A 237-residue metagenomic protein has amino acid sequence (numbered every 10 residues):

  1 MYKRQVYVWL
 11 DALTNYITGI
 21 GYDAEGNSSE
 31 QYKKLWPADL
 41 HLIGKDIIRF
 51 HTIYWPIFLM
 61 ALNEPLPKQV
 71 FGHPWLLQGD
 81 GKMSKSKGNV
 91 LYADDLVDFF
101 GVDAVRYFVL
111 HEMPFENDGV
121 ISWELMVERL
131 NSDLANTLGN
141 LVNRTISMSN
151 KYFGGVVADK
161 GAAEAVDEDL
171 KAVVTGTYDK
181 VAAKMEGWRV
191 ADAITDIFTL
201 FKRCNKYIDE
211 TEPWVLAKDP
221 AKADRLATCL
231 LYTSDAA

Functional and structural regions predicted by a protein language model:
M1-Q5, Y232-A237: Conserved small/polar residues in nucleotide/adenosyl-binding loops
K3-K151, A193-I197: Structured secondary-structure scaffolds
G88-Y92, V166, V173: Short acidic-hydrophobic sequence patches enriched in Asp/Glu that either
E112, L125-A163, L170-S234: Helix-rich, typically C-terminal accessory recognition domains appended to large enzymatic cores
